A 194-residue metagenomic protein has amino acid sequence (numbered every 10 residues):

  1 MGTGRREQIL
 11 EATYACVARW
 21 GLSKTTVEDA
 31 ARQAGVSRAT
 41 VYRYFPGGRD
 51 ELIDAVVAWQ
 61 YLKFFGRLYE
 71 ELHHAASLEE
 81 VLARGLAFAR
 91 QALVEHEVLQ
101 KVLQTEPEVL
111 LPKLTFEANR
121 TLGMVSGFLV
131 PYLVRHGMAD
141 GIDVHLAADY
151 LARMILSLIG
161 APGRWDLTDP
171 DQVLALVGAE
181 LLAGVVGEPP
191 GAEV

Functional and structural regions predicted by a protein language model:
M1-G4, V186-V194: N-terminal intrinsically disordered/low-complexity leader segments
G4, Q8-R19, Q33, E51-H73 (+5 more regions): Alpha-helical structural segments
V17-T25, G47: Residue-level signal for the short linker/turn that defines the boundary of a DNA-recognition helix
D29-Q33, V41: Append "Primarily bacterial transcriptional regulators
F65, E97, K101, L110-A152: Amphipathic alpha-helical packing segments from all-alpha helical-bundle domains
E70, E80-Q104, N119-R120, W165: Helical hydrophobic small-molecule/effector-binding pocket
Q91-E95, P131-R135, D149-T168, E180-P190: Amphipathic C-terminal alpha-helical segment
